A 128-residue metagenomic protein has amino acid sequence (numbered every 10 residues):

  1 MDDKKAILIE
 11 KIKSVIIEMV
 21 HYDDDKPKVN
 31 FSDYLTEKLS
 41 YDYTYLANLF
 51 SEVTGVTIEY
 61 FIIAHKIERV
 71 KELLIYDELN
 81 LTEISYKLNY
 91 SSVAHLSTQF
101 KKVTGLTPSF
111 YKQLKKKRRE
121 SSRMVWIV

Functional and structural regions predicted by a protein language model:
M1-K5: Conserved short beta-strand edge segments in small beta-sheet-based binding/regulatory domains
L8-E59, D77-Y86: DNA-binding recognition helix and immediately preceding turn/loop of helix-turn-helix/winged-helix domains
D42, S91-S92: Helix-turn-helix DNA-binding motif, specifically the short coil turn and the N-cap/start of the second
L46, F50, H95-L96, F100: Short hydrophobic/aromatic patch on the recognition helix
K87-S91, K101: A short, basic/aromatic helix-end/turn motif that makes direct DNA contacts
T98-V128: …primarily DNA-binding HTH/wHTH and HhH modules…
